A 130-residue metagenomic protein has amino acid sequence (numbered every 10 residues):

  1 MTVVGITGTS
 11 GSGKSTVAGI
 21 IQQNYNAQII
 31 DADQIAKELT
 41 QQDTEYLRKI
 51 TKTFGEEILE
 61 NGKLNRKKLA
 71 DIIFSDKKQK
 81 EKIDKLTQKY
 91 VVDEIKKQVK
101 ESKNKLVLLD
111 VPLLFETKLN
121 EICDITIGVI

Functional and structural regions predicted by a protein language model:
V4-I6: Hydrophobic anchor at the beta1->P-loop junction of P-loop NTPases
T9: P-loop (Walker A) phosphate-binding loop of NTP-binding proteins
S12: ATP-binding Walker
S15: Walker A/P-loop
Q22-I30, T44-E45: Post-Walker A helix-loop "phosphate-sensing" segment adjacent to the P-loop in P-loop NTPases
Q34-K103: ATP-dependent small-molecule kinase phosphotransfer cores that center on conserved nucleotide phosphate-binding segments
E94-E101, L106-I130: ATP-dependent NMP and nucleoside kinases share a basic, alpha-helical "lid"
